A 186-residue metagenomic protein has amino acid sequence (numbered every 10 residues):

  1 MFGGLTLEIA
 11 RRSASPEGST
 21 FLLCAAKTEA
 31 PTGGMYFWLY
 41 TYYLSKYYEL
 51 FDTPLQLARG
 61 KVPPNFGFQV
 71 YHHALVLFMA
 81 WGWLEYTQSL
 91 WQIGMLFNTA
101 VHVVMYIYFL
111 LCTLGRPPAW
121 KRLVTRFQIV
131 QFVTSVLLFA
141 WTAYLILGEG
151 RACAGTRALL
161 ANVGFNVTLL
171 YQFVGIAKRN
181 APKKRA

Functional and structural regions predicted by a protein language model:
M1-F97, V101, M105-V130, T134-A186: Membrane-helix and juxtamembrane interface regions of eukaryotic multi-pass membrane proteins
